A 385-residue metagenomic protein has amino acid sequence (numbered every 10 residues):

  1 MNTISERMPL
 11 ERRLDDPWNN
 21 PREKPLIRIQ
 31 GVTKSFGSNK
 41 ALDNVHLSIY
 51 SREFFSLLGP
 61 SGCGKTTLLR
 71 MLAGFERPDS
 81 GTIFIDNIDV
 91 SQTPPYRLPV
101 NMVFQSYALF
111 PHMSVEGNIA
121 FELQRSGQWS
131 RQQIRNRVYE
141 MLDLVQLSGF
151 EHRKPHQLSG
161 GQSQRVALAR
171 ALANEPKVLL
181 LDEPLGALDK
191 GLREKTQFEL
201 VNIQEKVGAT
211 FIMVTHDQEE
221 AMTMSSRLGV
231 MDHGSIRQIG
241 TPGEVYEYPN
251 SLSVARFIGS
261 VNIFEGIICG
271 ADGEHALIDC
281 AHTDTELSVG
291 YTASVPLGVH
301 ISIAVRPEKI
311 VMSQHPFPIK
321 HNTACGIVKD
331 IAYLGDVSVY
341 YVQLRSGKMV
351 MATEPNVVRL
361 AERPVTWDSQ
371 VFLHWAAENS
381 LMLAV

Functional and structural regions predicted by a protein language model:
N2-P9, L14-D16, V261, A271-V385: Non-catalytic connector elements of ABC transporters
L58-P60: The feature captures the beta-strand-to-loop junction immediately N-terminal to the Walker
A73: Helix-to-loop junction immediately C-terminal to a conserved catalytic motif
D79-T82, E116, H233, E265: Conserved coupling/switch loops of ABC nucleotide-binding domains, chiefly the family-specific signature
G81-D89: Conserved ABC transporter NBD signature motif
P95-N101, Q105-R256: ABC ATPase nucleotide-binding domains
